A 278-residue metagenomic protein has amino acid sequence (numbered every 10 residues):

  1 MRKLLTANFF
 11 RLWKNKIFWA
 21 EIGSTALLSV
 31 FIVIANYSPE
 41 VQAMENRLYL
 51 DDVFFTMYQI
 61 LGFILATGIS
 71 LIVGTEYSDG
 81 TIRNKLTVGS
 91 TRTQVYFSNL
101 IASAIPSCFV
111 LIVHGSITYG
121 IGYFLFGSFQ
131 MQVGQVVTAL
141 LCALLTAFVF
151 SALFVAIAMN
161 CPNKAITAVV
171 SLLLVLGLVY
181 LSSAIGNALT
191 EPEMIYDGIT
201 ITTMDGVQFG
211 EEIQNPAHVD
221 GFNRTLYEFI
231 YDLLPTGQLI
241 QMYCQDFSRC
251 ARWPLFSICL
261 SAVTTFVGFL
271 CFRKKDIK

Functional and structural regions predicted by a protein language model:
M1-T25: Aromatic- and glycine-rich beta-strand/loop motifs that create alpha-glucan
L5-L12, V95-Y96, L100-I101, V137 (+2 more regions): Hydrophobic alpha-helical elements at and bordering transmembrane segments of multi-pass membrane proteins
I17, S78, T91, P162-N163: A helix-boundary/kink motif common to multi-pass secondary transporters, especially Major Facilitator Superfamily
F18, S24-I72, F97-T167, S171 (+5 more regions): Secretory targeting signals
I69-R92: Transmembrane helix boundary and interhelical loop/hinge segments in multi-pass membrane proteins
D232-K278: Alpha-helical transmembrane segments of multi-pass membrane transporters/translocases
